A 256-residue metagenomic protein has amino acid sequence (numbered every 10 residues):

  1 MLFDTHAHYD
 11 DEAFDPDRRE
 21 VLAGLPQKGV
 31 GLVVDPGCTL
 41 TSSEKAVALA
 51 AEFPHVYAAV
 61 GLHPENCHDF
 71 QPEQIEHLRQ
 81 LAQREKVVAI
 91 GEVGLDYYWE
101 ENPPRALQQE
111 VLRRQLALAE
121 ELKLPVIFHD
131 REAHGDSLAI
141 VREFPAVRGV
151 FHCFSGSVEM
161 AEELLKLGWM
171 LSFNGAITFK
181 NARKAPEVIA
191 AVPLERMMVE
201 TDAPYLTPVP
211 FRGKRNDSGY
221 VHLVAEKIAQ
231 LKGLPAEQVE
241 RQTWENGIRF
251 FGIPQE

Functional and structural regions predicted by a protein language model:
M1-E256: Mid-domain alpha/beta scaffold segments of enzyme catalytic cores
